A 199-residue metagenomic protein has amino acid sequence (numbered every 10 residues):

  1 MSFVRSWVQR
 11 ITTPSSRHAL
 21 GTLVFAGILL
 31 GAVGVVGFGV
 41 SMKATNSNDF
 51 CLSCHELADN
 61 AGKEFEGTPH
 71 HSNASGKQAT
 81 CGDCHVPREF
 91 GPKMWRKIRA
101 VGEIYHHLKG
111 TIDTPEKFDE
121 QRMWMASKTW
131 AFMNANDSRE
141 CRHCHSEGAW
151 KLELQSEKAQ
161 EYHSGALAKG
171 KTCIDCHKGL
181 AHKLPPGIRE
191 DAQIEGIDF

Functional and structural regions predicted by a protein language model:
S2-F199: Short sequence/structural segments immediately N-terminal
